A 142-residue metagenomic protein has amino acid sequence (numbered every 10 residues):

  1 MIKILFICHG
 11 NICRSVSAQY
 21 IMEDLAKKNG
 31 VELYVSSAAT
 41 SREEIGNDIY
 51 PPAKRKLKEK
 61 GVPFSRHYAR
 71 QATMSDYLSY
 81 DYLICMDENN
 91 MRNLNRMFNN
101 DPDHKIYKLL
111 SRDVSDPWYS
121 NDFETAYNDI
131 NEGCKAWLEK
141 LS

Functional and structural regions predicted by a protein language model:
M1-L78, E139-S142: Conserved active-site segments centered on acidic
S15, M86-D87: Replace "coordinates the UDP/GDP/TDP-sugar" with "coordinates nucleotide-activated sugar donors
Y82, E88-S142: Phosphate-binding/catalytic loops
